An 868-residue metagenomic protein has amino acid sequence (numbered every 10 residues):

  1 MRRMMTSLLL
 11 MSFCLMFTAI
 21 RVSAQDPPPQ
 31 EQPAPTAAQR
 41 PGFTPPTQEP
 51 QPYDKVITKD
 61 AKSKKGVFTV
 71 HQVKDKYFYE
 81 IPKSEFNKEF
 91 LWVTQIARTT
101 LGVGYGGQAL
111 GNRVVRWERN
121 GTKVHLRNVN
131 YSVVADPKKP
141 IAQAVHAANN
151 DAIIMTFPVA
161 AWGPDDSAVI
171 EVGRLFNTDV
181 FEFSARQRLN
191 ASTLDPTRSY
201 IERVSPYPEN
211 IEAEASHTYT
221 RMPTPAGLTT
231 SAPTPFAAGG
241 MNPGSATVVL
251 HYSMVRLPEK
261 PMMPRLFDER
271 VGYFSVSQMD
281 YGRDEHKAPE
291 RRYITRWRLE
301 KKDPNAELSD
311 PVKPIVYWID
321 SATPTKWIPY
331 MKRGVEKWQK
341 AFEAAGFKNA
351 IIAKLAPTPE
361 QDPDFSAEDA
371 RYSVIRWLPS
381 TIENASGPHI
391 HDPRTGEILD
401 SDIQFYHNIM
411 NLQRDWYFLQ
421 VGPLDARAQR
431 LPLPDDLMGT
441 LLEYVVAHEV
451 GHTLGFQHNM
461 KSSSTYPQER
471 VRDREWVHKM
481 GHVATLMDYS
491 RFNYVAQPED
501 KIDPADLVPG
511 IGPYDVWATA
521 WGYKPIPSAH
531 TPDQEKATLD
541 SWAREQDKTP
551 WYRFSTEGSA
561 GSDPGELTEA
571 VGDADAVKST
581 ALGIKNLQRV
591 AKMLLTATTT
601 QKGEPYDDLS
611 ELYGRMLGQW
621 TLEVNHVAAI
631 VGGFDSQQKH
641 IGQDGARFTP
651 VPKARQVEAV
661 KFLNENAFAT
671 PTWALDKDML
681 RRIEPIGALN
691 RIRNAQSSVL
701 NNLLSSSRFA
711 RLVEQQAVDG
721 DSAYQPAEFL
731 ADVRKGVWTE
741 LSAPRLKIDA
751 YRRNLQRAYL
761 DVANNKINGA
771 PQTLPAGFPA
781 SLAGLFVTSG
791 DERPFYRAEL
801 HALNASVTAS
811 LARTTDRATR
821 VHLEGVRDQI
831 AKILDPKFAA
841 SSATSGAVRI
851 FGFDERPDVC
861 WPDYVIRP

Functional and structural regions predicted by a protein language model:
M1-T6: Positively charged n-region of N-terminal signal peptides that target proteins for export
S7-T18: Bacterial N-terminal signal peptides
V22-A24: Boundary at the C-terminal end of the N-terminal hydrophobic targeting segment
D26-F78, P82-T323, A341, A345 (+5 more regions): Auxiliary tRNA-acceptor-end handling modules of aminoacyl-tRNA synthetases
Q51, P329-E336, K340, Y444 (+3 more regions): Solvent-exposed, polar/charged alpha-helical surfaces in well-ordered, non-transmembrane soluble domains, broadly
E336-F347, G451-H452, F456, F492 (+1 more regions): Sec-exported extracytoplasmic/periplasmic mature domains
L355-L378, T440-Q497: The catalytic-center signature of Zn2+-dependent metalloproteases
S463-P868: Conserved catalytic/binding loops enriched for acidic/polar residues
